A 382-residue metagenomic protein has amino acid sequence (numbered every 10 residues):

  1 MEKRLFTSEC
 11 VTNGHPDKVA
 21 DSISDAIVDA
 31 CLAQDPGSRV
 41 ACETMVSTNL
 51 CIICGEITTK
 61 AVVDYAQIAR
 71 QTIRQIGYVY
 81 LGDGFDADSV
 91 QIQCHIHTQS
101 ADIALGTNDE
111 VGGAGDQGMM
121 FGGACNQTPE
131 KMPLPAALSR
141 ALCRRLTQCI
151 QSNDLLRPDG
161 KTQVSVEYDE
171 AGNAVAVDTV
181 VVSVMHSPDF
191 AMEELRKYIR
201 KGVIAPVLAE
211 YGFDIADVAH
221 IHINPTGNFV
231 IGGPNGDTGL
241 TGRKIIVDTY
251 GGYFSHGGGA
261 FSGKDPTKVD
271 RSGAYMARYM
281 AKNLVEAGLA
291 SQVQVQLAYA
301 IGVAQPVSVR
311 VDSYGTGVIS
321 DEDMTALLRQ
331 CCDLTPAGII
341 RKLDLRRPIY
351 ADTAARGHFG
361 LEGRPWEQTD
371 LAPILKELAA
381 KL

Functional and structural regions predicted by a protein language model:
M1-A41: N-terminal, positively charged regions that mediate nucleic acid binding
T7, Q67, R74-G232, G360-L375: Glycine-rich, mobile lid/loop segments that gate access to catalytic sites or pores
E9-V11, H15-A20, G113-Q127, V230-F254 (+2 more regions): Conserved phosphate/anionic-ligand binding catalytic regions in large, soluble enzymes, centered on
S22-A26, A137, A141, S272-Y279: Short amphipathic alpha-helical face segments that pack within enzyme cores and frequently flank/anchor catalytic
S38-C42, G160-V166, A219-I223, L289-A300: A short glycine-rich, hydrophobically flanked beta-strand micro-motif that places a catalytic Asp/Glu for divalent metal
A41-T59, I301-Q305: Short, charge-patterned binding micro-sites
S47, Q292, Y299-L382: Internal helix-turn-beta structural module
A191-L284: Glycine-rich anion/phosphate-binding loop at the beta-strand->alpha-helix junction
